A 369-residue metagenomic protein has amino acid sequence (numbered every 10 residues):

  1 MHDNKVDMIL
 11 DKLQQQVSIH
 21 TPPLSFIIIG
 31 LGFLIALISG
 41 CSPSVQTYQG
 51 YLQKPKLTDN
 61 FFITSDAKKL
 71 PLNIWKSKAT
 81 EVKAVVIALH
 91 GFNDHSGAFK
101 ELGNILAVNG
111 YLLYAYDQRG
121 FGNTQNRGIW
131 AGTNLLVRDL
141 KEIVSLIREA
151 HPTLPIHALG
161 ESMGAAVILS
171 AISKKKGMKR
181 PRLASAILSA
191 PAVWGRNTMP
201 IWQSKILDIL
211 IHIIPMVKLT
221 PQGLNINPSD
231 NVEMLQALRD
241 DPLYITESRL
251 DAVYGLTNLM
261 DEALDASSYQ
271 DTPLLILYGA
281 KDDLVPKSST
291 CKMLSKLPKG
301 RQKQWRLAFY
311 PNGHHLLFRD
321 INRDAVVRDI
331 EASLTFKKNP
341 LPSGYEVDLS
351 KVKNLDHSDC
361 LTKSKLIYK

Functional and structural regions predicted by a protein language model:
L34-K78, H357-K369: An N-terminal hydrophobic leader/cap segment in hydrolases
K83-G91: Short beta-strand element of the alpha/beta-hydrolase
N93-S96, F121-P155: Catalytic nucleophile-loop/oxyanion-hole region of alpha/beta-hydrolase and closely related hydrolase-like folds
G103-N126: Conserved alpha/beta-hydrolase
M163-R249: Alpha/beta-hydrolase-fold enzymes
T272, P286-K296: Short alpha-helix in the alpha/beta-hydrolase fold that links the catalytic acid
I276-Y278, D282: Short beta-strand/loop motif that positions the catalytic acidic residue of the alpha/beta-hydrolase fold
Q304, N312-K369: Catalytic active-site module of serine/aspartate enzymes centered on a nucleophile-bearing elbow/loop
